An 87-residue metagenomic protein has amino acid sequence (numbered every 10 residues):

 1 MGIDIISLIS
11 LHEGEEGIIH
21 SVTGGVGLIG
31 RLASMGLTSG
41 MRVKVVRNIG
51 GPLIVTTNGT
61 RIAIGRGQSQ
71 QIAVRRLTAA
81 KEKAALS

Functional and structural regions predicted by a protein language model:
M1-H20, R75, A79-S87: SH3-family beta-barrel domains
I5-L8, I29, R61, S69-Q71: Generic secondary-structure boundary/loop-capping signal
E13-R66: Amphipathic, hydrophobic secondary-structure cores in small proteins
I54-S87: C-terminal structural segments of small proteins and small subunits
